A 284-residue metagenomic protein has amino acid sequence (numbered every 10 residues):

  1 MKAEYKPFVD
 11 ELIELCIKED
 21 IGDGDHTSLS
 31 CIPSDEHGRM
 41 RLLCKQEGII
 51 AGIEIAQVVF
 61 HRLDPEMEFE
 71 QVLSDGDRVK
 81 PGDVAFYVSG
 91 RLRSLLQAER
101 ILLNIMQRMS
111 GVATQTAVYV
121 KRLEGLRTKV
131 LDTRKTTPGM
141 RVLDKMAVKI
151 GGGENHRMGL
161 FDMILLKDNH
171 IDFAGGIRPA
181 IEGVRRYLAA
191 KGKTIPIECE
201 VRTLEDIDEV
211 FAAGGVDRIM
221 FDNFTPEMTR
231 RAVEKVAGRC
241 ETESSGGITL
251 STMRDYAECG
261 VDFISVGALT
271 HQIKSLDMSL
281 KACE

Functional and structural regions predicted by a protein language model:
M1-A213, R218, E227-K235, E241 (+2 more regions): Acidic/glycine-rich phosphate/pyrophosphate-binding loops and surrounding catalytic core that coordinate Mg2+
G139-R141, G246-T249: Active-site glycine- and acidic-residue-rich loops that bind and position anionic ligands or nucleotide-like cofactors
F221-D222, T242-I248, V266-A268: Glycine-rich beta-strand-to-loop/alpha-helix junction loops that act as flexible
A268-E284: Short, charged, intrinsically disordered terminal tails
